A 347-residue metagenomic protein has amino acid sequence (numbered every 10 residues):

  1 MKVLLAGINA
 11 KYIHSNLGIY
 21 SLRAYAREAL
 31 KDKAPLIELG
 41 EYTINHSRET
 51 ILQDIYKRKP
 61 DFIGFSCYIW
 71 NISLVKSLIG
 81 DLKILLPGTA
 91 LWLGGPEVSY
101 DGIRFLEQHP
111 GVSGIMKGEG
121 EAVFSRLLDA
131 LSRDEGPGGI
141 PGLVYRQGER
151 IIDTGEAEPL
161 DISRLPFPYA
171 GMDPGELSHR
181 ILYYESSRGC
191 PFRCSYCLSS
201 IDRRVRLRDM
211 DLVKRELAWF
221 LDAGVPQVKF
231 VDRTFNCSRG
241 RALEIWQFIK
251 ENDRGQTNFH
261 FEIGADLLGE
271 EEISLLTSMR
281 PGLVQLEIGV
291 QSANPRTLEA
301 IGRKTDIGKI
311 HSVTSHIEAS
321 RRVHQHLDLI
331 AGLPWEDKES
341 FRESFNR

Functional and structural regions predicted by a protein language model:
M1-K11: Nucleotide-activated donor-dependent transferases that construct or modify glycoconjugates
K2, Y25, L36-E156: Glycine-rich beta-alpha loop elements in corrinoid/cobalamin-binding modules across cobalamin-dependent enzymes
V3, I37, L91, I140-P141 (+4 more regions): Hydrophobic/aromatic residues located in beta-strands of well-ordered beta-sheets within soluble catalytic
N9-G18, C67-I72: A short, glycine/small-residue-rich beta-strand->loop->alpha-helix junction that serves as a flexible
I19-R27: Short catalytic helix/loop segments, enriched in acidic residues and glycine and frequently bearing histidine
A29-A34, K83-G88, P110, E135-G136 (+3 more regions): Short helix-capping segments at alpha-helix termini
G102-Q108, E272-L276, W335-R347: Catalytic cores of alpha/beta
S163, F167-R321, A331-L333: Radical SAM [4Fe-4S] cluster-binding motif and immediate context
